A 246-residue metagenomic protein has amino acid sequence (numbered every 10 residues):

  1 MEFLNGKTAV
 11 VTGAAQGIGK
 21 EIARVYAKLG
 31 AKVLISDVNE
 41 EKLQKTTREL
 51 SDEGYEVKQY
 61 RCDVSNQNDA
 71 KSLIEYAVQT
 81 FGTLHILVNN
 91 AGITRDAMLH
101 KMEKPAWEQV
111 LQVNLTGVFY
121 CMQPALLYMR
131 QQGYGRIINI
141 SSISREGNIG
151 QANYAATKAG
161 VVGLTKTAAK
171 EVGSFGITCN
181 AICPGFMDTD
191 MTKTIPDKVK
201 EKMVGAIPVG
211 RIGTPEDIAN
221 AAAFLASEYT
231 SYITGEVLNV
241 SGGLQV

Functional and structural regions predicted by a protein language model:
E2-L34, A168: Canonical Rossmann dinucleotide-binding motif of NAD(H)/NADP(H)-dependent dehydrogenases/reductases, specifically
V88, G173, T178, I233-G235: Short, small/polar-rich loop/turn modules that mediate ligand/substrate recognition or access, typified
M98-L99, A106-L111, T192, M203: Substrate-binding pocket helix/loop in short-chain dehydrogenase/reductase
M102, S144, N148-A155, T167: Active-site loop-to-helix junction immediately N-terminal to the catalytic Tyr of the SDR YXXXK motif in Rossmann-fold
F119, L126, Y134, R211-V240 (+1 more regions): C-terminal substrate-recognition "lid" of short-chain dehydrogenase/reductases
M122, T157, T165: Active-site helix of classical SDR
L127, K170-S174, S231: Alpha-helical segment proximal to the catalytic Tyr-Lys
